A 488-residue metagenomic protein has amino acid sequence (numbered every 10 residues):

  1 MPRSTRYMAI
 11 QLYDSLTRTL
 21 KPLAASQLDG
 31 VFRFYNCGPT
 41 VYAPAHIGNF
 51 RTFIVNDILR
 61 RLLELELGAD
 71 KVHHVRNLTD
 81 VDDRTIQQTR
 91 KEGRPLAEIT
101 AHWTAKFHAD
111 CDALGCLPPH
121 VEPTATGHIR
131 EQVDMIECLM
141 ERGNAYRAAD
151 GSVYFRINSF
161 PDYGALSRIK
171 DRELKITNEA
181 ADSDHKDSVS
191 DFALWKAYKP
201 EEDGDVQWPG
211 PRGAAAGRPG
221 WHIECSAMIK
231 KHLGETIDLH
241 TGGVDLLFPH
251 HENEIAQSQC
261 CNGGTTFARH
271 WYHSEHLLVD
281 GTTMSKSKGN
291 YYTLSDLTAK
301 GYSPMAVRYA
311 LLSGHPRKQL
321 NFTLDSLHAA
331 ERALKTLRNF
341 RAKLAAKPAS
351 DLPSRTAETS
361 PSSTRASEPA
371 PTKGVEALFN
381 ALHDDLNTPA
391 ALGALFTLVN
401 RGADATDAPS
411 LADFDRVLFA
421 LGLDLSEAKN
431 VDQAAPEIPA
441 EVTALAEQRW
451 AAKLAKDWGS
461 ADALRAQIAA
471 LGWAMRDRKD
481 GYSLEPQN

Functional and structural regions predicted by a protein language model:
P2-Y42, F53, D57, K71 (+2 more regions): Alpha-helical recognition segments enriched in aromatics with Gly/Pro capping that present substrate-recognition
T17, P22, Q27-G115, L484: N-terminal, positively charged nucleic-acid-binding surface of large information/translation enzymes
D70, P95, L117, T236 (+3 more regions): Short coil/loop linkers at secondary-structure junctions
L78-V81, T104-F107, L117-Q132, D150-S159: Short, glycine/charge-rich beta-strand/loop segments that flank catalytic centers and engage negatively charged groups
T89-L96, H120-T126, G243: The substrate-binding groove and active-site-proximal loops of carbohydrate-active enzymes, especially glycoside
P118, A148-D150, D477-G481: Short Gly/Ser/Thr- and Asp/Glu-enriched loop/turn motifs at secondary-structure junctions
T283, Y291-N488: Structural preference for alpha-helix termini/caps and helix-kink/transition segments
